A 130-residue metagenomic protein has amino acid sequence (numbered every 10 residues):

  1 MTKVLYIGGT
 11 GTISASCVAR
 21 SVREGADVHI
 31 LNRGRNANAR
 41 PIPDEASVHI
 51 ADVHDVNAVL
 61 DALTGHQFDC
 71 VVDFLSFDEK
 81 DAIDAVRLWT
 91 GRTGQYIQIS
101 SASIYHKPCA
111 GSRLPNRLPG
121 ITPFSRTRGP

Functional and structural regions predicted by a protein language model:
K3, D27-H29, G94-Q95: Residues at the starts of beta-strands that form the adenosine-phosphate
V4-A26: N-terminal Rossmann NAD(P)H-binding glycine-rich loop of SDR-like oxidoreductase domains
C17-R20, D61-A62, I83-L88, R92: A short acidic, amphipathic alpha-helical/loop segment
L31-R35, A39, D52-V53: N-terminal Rossmann-fold cofactor-binding loop
H49-F68, F77-D84: Conserved Rossmann-fold cofactor-binding substructure of NAD(P)-dependent oxidoreductases
D69-F74, I97: N-terminal Rossmann-like NAD(P) cofactor-binding module of classical short-chain dehydrogenase/reductase
F74-F77, S100-A102: Conserved NAD(P)H cofactor-binding loop of Rossmann-fold oxidoreductase domains
D84-P130: Conserved Rossmann-fold NAD(P)-dependent oxidoreductase catalytic core, especially the SDR/UDP-sugar
